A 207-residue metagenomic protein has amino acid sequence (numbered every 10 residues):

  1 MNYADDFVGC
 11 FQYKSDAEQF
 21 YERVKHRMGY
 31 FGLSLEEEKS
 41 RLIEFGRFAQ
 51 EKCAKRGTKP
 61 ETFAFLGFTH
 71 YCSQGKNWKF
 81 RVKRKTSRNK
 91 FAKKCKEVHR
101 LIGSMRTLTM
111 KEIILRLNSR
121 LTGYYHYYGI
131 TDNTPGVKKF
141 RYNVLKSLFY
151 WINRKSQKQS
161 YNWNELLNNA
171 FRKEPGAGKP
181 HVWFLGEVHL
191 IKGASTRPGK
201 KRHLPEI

Functional and structural regions predicted by a protein language model:
M1-I207: Non-catalytic terminal/accessory segments
